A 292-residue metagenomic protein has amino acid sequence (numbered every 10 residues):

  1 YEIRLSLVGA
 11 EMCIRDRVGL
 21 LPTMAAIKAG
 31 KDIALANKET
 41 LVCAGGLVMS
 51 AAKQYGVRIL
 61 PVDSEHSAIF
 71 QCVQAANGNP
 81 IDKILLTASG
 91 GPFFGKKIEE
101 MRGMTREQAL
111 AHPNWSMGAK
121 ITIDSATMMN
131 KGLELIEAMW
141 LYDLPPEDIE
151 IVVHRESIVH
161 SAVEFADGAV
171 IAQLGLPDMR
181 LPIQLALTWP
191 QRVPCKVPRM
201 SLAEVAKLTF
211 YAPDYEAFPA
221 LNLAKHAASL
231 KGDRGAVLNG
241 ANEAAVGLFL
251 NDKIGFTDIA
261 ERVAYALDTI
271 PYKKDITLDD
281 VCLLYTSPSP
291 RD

Functional and structural regions predicted by a protein language model:
Y1-I14, S289-D292: Short, small-residue-biased leader/transition segments that mark boundaries at the very start of proteins
R4, R15-S287: Catalytic, metal-anchored helix/loop core of enzyme active sites in primary metabolism
